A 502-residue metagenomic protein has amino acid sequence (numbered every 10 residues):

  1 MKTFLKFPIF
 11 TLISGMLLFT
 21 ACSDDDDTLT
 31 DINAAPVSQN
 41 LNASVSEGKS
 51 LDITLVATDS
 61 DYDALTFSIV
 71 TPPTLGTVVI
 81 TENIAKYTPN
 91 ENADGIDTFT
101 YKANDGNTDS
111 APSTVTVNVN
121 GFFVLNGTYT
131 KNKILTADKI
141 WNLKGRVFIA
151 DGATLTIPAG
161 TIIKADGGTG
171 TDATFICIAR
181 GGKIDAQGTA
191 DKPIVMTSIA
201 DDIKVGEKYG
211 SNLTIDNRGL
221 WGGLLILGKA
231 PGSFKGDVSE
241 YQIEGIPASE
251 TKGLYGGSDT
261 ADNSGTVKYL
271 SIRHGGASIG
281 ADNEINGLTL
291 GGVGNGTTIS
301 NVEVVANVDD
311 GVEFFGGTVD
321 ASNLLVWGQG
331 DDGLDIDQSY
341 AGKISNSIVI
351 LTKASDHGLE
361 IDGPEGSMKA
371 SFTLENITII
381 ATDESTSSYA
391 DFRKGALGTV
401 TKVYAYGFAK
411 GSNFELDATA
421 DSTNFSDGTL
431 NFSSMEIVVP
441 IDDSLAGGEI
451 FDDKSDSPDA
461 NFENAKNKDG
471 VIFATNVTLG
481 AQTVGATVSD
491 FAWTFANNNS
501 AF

Functional and structural regions predicted by a protein language model:
M1-I9: Bacterial N-terminal signal peptides that target proteins for export
T11-E47, D105-L125: Bacterial Sec-dependent N-terminal signal peptides
L41-A43, S50-S60, T98-Y101: Core beta-strand segments of extracellular beta-sandwich domains
D52-T54, T58-T88: Surface-exposed or secretory-pathway low-complexity segments enriched in glycine-proline and Ser/Thr/acidic residues
A64, I96, T108-P112: A structural signal for beta-strand boundary/capping segments at domain termini and interdomain linkers
N90, K102-G106: Beta-strand-rich extracellular modules
E91-G95: Surface-exposed, short loops/turns at beta-strand junctions within beta-sandwich domains
F122-D151, L155, D166-G181, T189 (+3 more regions): Extracellular beta-rich repeat passengers
